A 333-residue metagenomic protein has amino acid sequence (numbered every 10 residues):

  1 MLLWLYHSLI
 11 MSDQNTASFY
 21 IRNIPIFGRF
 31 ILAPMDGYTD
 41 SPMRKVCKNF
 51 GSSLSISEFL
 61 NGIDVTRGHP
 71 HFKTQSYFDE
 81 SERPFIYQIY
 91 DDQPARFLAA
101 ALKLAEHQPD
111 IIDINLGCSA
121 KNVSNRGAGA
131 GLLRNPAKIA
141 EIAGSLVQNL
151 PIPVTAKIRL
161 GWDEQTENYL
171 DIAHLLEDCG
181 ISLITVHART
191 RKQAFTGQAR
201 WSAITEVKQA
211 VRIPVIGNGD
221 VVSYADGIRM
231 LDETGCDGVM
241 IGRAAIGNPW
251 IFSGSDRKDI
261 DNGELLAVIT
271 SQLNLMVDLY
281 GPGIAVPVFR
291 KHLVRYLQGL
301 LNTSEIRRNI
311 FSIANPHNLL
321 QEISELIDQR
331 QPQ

Functional and structural regions predicted by a protein language model:
L9-R22, I26, D36, S41-P42 (+7 more regions): Alpha/beta catalytic cores of nucleotide-metabolism and tRNA/nucleoside-modifying enzymes
S12-Y20, M35-D110: Glycine-rich, positively charged N-terminal anion/phosphate-binding segment
L32, C47, E58, Y87 (+7 more regions): Conserved, mostly hydrophobic/aromatic
M35-G37, L60-G62, Y90-D92, G117-S119 (+4 more regions): Active-site beta-loop-alpha junctions enriched in small/polar residues
S57, I111-S119, C179-A188, M240-A245: Non-cysteine beta-strand/loop elements that form the S-adenosyl-L-methionine
V65-F72, K121-S145, K192-T205: Active-site-adjacent beta->alpha loops and helix N-cap segments on the catalytic face of soluble alpha/beta enzymes
R83-I152, R159-T166: Active-site beta->alpha loop and helix N-cap motifs at the rims of alpha/beta catalytic domains
